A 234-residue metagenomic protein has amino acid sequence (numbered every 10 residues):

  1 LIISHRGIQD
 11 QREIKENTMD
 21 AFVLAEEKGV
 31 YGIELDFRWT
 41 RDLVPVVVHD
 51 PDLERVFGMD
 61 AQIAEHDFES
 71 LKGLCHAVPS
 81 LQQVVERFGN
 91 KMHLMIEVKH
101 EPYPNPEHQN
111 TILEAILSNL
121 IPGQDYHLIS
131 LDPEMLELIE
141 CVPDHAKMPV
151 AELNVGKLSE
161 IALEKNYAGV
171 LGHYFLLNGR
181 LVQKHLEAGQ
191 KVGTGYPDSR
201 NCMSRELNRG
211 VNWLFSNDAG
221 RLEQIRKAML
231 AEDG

Functional and structural regions predicted by a protein language model:
L1-G234: Phosphate-group recognition and catalysis centered on beta-loop-alpha active-site segments
